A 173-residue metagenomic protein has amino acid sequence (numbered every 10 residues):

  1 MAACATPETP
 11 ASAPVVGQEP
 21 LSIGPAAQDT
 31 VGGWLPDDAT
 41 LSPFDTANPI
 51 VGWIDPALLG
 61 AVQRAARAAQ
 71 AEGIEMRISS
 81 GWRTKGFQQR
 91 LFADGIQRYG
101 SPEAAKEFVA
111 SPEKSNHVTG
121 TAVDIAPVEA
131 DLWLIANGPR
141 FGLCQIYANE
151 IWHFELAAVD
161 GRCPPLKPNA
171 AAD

Functional and structural regions predicted by a protein language model:
T9-D173: Cell-envelope/glycan interface and biosynthesis
